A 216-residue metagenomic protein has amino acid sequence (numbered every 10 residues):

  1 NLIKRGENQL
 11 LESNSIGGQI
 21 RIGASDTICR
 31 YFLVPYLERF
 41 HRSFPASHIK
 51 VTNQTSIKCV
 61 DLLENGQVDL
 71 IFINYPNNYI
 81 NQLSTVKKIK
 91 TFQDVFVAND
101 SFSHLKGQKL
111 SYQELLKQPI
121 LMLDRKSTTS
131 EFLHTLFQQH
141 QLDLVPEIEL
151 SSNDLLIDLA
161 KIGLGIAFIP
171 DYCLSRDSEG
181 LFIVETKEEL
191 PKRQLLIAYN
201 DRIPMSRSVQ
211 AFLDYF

Functional and structural regions predicted by a protein language model:
N1-E12: Alpha-helical "hinge/linker" immediately C-terminal to small N-terminal DNA-binding modules
G17-I80, E149-L150: Central regulatory/effector-binding core of bacterial HTH transcription factors
Q19-G23, I71, L121, A167 (+1 more regions): Short, well-ordered beta-strand segments
F32, I183-F216: A late-sequence structural motif
T55-V60, E64-Q67, N74, T129-V184: Hydrophobic hinge/microswitch elements
L83-I120: Flexible hinge/capping segments at coil-to-helix
T85-V95, D171, E179-Q194: Short beta-strand->loop
H104-K106, Q118-H140, M205-V209, L213: Secondary-structure junction motif
